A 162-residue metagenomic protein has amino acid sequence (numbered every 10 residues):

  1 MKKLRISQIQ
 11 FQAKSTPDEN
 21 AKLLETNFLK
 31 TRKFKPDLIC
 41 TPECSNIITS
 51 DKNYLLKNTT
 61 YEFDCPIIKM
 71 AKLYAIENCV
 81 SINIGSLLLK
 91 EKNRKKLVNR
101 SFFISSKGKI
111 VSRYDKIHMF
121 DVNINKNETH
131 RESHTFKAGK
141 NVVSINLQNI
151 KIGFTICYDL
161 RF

Functional and structural regions predicted by a protein language model:
M1, T41-S45, T135-G139: Short hydrophobic/aromatic-rich motifs at helix boundaries and adjacent loops
K2-S7: Extreme N-terminal starter segment of soluble prokaryotic enzymes
Q8-I9, D51-N53, D64-L73, S112-D115 (+2 more regions): A generic short-segment signal for beta-strand/edge and adjacent turn/coil regions
Q10-S15: Short polar catalytic/cofactor-binding loops
P17, T26-K107: Cys-nucleophile CN-hydrolase/nitrilase-fold catalytic domain and related Cys-dependent amidase chemistry that acts on
K92-F162: Active-site catalytic loop in hydrolytic enzyme cores
